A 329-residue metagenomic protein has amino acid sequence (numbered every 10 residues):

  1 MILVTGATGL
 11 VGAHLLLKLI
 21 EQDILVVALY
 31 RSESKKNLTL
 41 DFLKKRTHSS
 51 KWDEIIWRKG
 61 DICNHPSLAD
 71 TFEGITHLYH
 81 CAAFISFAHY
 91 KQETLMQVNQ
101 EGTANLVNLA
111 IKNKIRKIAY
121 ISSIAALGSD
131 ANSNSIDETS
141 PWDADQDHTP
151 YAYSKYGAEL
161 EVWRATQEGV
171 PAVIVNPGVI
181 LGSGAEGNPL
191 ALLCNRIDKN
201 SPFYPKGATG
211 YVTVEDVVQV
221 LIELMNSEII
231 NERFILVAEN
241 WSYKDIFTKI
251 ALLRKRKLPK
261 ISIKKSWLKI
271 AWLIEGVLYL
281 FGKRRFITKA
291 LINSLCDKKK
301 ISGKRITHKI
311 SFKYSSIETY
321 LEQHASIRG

Functional and structural regions predicted by a protein language model:
I2-Q22: N-terminal Rossmann NAD(P)H-binding glycine-rich loop of SDR-like oxidoreductase domains
S49-E101: NAD(P)H-binding glycine-rich loop region in Rossmannoid oxidoreductase-like domains and their noncatalytic homologs
E93, E101-P150: Conserved Rossmann-fold NAD(P)-dependent oxidoreductase catalytic core, especially the SDR/UDP-sugar
D147-V173: Active-site Tyr-X1-5-Lys
G157, N188-P189, P205-M225, E232: Substrate-positioning beta->alpha
T166, P171-Y211: NAD(P)-dependent short-chain dehydrogenase/reductase
V220-F286, G303, Y314-G329: Mid/C-terminal beta-alpha module of Rossmann-like enzyme folds, strongest in SDR-family dehydrogenases/epimerases
